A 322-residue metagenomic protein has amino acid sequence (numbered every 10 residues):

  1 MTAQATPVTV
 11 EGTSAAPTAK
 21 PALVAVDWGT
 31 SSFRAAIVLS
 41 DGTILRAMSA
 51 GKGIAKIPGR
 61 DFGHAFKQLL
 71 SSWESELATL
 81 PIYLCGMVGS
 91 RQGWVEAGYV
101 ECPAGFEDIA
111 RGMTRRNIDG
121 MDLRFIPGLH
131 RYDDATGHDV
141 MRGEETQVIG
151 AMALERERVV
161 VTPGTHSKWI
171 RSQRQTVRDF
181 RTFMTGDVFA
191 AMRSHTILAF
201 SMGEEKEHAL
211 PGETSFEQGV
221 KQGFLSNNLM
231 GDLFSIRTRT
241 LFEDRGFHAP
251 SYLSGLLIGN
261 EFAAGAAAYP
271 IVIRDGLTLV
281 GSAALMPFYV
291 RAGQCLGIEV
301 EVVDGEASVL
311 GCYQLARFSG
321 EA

Functional and structural regions predicted by a protein language model:
L23-D27, P81-Y83, R158-T162, T278: Short glycine-aspartate micro-motif
L23-D61: Short glycine-rich, Thr/Ser-proximal phosphate-binding strand/loop in the N-terminal lobe of ATP-dependent enzymes
S32, I273-A292: Glycine-rich phosphate-binding loops at beta-strand->alpha-helix junctions
A55-P58, H130-Q222: Glycine-rich phosphate-binding loop plus the immediately following alpha-helix
F66-P81, F262-I273: Phosphate/pyrophosphate-binding loops at sites that engage ATP/ADP/AMP, CoA/4′-phosphopantetheine, polyphosphate
E74-H138, R174: Short beta-strand-loop/turn "lid" adjacent to the catalytic site in phosphate-handling enzymes
K221-A264: Adenine-nucleotide phosphate-binding core of ATP-dependent small-molecule kinases
I298-A322: Glycine-rich phosphate-binding/hydrolytic loop that grips phosphoryl groups
